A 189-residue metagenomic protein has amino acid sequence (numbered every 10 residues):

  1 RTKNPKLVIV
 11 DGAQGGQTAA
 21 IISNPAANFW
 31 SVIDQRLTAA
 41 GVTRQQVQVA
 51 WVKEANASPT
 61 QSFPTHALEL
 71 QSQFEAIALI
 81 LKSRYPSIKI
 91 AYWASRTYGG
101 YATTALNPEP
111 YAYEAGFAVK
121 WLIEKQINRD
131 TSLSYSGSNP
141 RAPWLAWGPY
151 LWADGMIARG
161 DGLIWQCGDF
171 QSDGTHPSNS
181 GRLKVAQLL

Functional and structural regions predicted by a protein language model:
R1-L68: Conserved SGNH/GDSL esterase-like catalytic core that processes O-acyl groups on lipids and polysaccharides
T2-N4, G41-Q46, S83-P86, S136-R141 (+1 more regions): Extracellular/periplasmic catalytic domains that process cell-envelope and extracellular macromolecules
K6-A13, A20, Q46-E54, K89-A94 (+3 more regions): Structural recognition of the beta-strand scaffold that forms the well-ordered cores of secreted hydrolase catalytic
I21-N24, Q61-P64, W93, A102-A105 (+1 more regions): Short, solvent-exposed loop/turn and secondary-structure capping segments
A26-Q35, P64-I77, P110-R129: Well-ordered, non-membrane alpha-helical segments in soluble/globular domains
G41, E54, A78-I88, I123-T131 (+1 more regions): Sec/Tat-exported extracytoplasmic proteins
V42-E54, S83-A102, M156-D161: A structural motif
T97-L188: Catalytic His-Asp segment of secreted/periplasmic serine-dependent ester chemistry enzymes
